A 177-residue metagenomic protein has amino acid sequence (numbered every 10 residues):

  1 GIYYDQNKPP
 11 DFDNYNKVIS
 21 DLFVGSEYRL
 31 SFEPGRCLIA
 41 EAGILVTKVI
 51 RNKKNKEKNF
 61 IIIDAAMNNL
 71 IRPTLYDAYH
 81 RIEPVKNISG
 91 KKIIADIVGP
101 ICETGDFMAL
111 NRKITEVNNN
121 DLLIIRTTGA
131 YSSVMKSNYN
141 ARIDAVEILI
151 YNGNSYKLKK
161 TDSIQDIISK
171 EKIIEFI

Functional and structural regions predicted by a protein language model:
G1-D11, L38: Active-site-proximal beta-alpha loop/turn segments in soluble metabolic enzymes
N14-D21: Alpha-helical scaffolding segments of alpha/beta enzyme cores, especially the outer helices of TIM-barrel or partial
V18, E27-I177: Charged (often Lys/Glu-rich) extended helix/loop segments that serve as interaction or gating elements
V24: Auxiliary alpha/beta "docking" domains used to position bulky ligands
